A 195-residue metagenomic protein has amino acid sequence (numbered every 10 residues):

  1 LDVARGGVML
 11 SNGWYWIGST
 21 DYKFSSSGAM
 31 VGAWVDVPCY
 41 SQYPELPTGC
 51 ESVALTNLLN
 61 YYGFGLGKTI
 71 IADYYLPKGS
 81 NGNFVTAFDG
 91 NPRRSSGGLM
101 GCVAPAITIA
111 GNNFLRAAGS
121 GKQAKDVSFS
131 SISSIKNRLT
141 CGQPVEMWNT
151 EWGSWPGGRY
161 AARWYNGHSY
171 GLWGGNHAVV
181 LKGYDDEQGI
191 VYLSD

Functional and structural regions predicted by a protein language model:
L1-G32: Extracellular adhesion/carbohydrate-binding repeat motifs centered on closely spaced tryptophans
R5-W16, D126-S128, S169-G174: Short, solvent-exposed secondary-structure boundary motifs
N12-W14, P47, K136: Short basic coil micro-motifs at the edges of alpha-helical modules that engage polyanionic partners
A29-I109, E151, Y160-A161, S169 (+1 more regions): Active-site-adjacent structural segments surrounding the nucleophilic cysteine of cysteine proteases and isopeptidases
F64-A72, G119-S130: Surface-exposed patches in mature extracellular/periplasmic domains of secreted proteins
A110-A118: Short helix-loop-beta junction
S128-Y192: Active-site-adjacent substructure of cysteine-protease-like catalytic cores
